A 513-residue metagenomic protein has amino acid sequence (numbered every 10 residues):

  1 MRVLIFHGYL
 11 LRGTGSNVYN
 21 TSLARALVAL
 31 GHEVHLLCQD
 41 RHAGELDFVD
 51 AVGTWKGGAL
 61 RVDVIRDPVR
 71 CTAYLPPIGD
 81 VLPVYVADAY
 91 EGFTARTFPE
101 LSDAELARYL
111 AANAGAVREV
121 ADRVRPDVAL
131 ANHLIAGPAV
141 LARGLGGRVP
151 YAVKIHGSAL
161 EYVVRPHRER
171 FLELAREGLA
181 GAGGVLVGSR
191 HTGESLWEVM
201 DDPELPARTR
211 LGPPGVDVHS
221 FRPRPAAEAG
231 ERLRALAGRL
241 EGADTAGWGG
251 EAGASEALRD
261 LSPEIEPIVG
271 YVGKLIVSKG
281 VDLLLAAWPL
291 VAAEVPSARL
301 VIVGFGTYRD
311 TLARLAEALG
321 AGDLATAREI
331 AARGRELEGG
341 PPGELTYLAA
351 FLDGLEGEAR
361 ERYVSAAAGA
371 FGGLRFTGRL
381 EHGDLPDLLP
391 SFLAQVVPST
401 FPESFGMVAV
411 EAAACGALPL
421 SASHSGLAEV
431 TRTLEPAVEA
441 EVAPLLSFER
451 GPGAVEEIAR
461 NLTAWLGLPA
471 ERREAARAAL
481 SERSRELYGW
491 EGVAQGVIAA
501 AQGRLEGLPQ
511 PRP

Functional and structural regions predicted by a protein language model:
G15, P452-E457, G467-A501: A charged, aromatic-enriched C-terminal amphipathic alpha-helix characteristic of glycosyltransferases across folds
H35-V124, L319, R328-F376: A conserved catalytic-core segment of Leloir-type glycosyltransferases
R168-V185: Membrane-proximal helix-turn-helix segments that form the acceptor-binding/catalytic region of lipid-linked
G183, L352-D353, A370-G373, P390-S404: Acidic donor-binding loop of glycosyltransferase active sites
H191, G212-G215: Carbohydrate-associated surface elements
A229-K279, L285-W288, V301-V303: Conserved donor-binding/catalytic core segment of Leloir-type glycosyltransferases
L233-G253, D310, A428-G467: Change "using UDP/GDP/dTDP sugars" to "using nucleotide sugars
L418-S421, G426-R432: Short hydrophobic beta-strand element within catalytic cores of glycosyltransferases and related nucleotide-activated
